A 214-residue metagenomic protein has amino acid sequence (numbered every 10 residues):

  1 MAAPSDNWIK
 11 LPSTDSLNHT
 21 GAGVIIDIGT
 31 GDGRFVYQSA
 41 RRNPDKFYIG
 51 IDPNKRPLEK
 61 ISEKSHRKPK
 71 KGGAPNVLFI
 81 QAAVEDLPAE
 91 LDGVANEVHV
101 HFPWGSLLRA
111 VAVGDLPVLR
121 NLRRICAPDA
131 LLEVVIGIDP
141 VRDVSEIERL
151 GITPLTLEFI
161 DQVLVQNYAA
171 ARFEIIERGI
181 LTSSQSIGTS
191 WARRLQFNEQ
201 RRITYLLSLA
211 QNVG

Functional and structural regions predicted by a protein language model:
M1-V24, R34-N43: S-adenosyl-L-methionine
G29-G33: Class I SAM-dependent methyltransferase "Motif I" SAM/SAH-binding loop
N54: Conserved SAM/SAH-binding beta-strand->alpha-helix loop
E85-E97: A short acidic, Gly/Pro-enriched loop at the edge of an enzyme's catalytic core that lines a small-molecule cofactor
A95-V113: A short SAM/SAH-binding and catalytic strip from SAM-dependent methyltransferases
V113-P128: A short glycine-rich, Lys/Arg-flanked "PGG" loop and its adjoining helix->strand segment in the class I
D129-I136: Conserved beta-strand signature within the Rossmann-like core of class I S-adenosyl-L-methionine
V144-G214: Class I S-adenosyl-L-methionine
